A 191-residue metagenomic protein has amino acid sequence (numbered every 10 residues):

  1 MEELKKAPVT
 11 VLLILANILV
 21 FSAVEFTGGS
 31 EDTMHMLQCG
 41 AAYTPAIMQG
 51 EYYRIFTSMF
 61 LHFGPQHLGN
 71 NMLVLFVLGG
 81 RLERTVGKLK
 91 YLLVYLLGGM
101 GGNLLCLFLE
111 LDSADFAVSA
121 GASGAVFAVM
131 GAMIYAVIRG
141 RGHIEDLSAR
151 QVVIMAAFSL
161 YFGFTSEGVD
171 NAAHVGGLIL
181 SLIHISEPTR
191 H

Functional and structural regions predicted by a protein language model:
M1-S186, R190: A detector for small-residue-rich transmembrane helices and their helix-helix packing motifs
